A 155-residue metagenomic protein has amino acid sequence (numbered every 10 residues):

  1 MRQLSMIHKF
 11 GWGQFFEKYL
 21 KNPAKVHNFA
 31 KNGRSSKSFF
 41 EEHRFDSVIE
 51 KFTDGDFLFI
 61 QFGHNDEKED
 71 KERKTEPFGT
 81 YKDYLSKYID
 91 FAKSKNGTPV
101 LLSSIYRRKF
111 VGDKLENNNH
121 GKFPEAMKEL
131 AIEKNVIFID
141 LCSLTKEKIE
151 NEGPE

Functional and structural regions predicted by a protein language model:
M1-K31, D46-D56: Serine-esterase "nucleophile elbow" of acetyl-processing enzymes
A30-G33, H64: Short glycine-rich, polar/acidic loop-and-turn segments at beta strand-coil junctions
R34-S35, D140: Short, solvent-exposed coil/turn linker segments
S35-H43: Structural motif
H43-E155: Alpha-helical cap/lid subdomain in secreted, periplasmic, or secretory-pathway luminal O-acyl-processing enzymes
